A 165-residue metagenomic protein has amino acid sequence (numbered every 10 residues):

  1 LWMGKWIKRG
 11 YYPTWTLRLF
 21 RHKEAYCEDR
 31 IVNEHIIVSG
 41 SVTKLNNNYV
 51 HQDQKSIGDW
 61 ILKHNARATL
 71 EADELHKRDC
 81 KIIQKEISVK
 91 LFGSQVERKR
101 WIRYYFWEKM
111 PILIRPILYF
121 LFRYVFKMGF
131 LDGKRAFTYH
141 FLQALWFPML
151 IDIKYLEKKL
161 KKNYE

Functional and structural regions predicted by a protein language model:
L1-K158: Catalytic-site signature of metal-activated, phosphate-bearing donor transferases, centered on the GT-A/GT-A-like
Y164: Catalytic phosphate/metal-binding cores of nucleic-acid and nucleotide-processing enzymes, i.e., regions that mediate
